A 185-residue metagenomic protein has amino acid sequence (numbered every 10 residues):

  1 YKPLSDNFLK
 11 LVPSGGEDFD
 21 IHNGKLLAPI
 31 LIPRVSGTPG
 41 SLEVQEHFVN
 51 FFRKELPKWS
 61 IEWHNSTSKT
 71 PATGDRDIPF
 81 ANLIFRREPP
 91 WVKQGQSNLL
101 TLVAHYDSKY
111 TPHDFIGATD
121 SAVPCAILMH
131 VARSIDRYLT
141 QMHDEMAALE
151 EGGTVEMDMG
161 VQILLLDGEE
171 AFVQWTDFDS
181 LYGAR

Functional and structural regions predicted by a protein language model:
L4, F8, F19-L27, G40 (+5 more regions): Stable alpha-helical elements in mature extracytoplasmic
V12-G95: A non-catalytic alpha/beta surface segment that caps or lines the substrate-entry region of metallo-dependent hydrolase
L26-P29, Y106-P112: A short small-residue
H64-S66, R87-P89, V103-D107, L164-E169: Active-site-proximal beta-strand/loop segments in catalytic clefts of secreted hydrolases
Q94-A104, M157-Q162: Short coil-to-beta-strand
Y110-R185: Acidic/histidine-rich catalytic neighborhood of metal-dependent amide-processing enzymes
